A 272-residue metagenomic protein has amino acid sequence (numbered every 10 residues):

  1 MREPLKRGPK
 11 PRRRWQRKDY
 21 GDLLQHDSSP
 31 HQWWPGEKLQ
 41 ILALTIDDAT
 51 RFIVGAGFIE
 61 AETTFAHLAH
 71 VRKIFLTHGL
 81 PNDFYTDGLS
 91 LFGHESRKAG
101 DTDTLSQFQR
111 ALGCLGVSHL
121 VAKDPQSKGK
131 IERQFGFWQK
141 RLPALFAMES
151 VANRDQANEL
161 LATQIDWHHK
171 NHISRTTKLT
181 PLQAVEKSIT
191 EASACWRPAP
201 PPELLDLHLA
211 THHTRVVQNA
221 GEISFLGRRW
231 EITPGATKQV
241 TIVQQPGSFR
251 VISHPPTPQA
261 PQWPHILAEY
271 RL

Functional and structural regions predicted by a protein language model:
M1-Q32, D103, E186: Basic, flexible linker segments flanking DNA-binding modules in nucleic acid-interacting mobile-element proteins
Y20-D22, F52, K73-F75: Retroviral integrase
H26-V54, T64-F65: An active-site-proximal beta-strand-loop segment
D27, R51, V71, F84 (+5 more regions): Mobile genetic element proteins and their domesticated derivatives, centered on retroelements and DNA transposons
K38, A56-D83, L272: Active-site beta-loop-alpha junctions of metal-dependent nucleic acid enzymes, especially the RNase H-like/DDE
F75-D101, A122-P125, P181: Acidic/histidine-rich, metal-coordinating catalytic segments
D101, Q107-A199: Charged alpha-helix within mobile-element recombinases
I165, H169-L272: C-terminal, beta-rich DNA-binding module of retroviral/retroelements integrases
